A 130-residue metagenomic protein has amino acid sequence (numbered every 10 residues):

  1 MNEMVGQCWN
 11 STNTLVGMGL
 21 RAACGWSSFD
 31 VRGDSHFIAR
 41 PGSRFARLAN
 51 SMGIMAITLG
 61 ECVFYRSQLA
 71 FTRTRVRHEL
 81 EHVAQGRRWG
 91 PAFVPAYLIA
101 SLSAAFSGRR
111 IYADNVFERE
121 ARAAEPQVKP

Functional and structural regions predicted by a protein language model:
M1-T58, W89, F93-P130: Metalloprotease/metallohydrolase-associated module, dominated by Zn2+-dependent proteases
S51-A56, C62-V76, R87: Short pre-active-site segment immediately N-terminal to the catalytic Zn-binding motif
E79: Walker B catalytic acidic pair
